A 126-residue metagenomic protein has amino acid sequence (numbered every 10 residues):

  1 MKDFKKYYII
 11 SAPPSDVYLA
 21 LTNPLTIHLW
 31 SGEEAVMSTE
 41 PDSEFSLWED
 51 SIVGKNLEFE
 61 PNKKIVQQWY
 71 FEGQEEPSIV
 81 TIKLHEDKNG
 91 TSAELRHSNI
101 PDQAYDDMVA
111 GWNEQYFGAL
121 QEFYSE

Functional and structural regions predicted by a protein language model:
M1-V36: Hydrophobic ligand-binding cavity/cleft-lining segments
K5, E33, E44, R96 (+1 more regions): Conserved short-loop catalytic and cofactor-binding motifs
L21, S31, E60, W69 (+1 more regions): Short, flexible helix/strand-to-coil boundary loops that buttress conserved ligand/catalytic motifs in alpha/beta
H28, S43-I100: Hydrophobic-ligand binding "helix-grip"
E33-T39, L47-W48: A solvent-exposed, acidic/Ser-Thr-rich amphipathic alpha-helical stretch
N99-E126: A conserved amphipathic terminal alpha-helix motif
